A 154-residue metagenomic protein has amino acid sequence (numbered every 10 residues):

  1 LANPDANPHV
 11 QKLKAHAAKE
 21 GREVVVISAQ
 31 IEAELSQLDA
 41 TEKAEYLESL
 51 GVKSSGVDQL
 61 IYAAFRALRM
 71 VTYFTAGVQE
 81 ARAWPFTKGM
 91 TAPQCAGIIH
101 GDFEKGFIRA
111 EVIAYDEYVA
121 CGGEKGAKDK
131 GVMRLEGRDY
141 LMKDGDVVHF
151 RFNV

Functional and structural regions predicted by a protein language model:
L1-K143, V148, N153-V154: C-terminal-of-GTPase-core extension/linker across diverse P-loop GTPases
